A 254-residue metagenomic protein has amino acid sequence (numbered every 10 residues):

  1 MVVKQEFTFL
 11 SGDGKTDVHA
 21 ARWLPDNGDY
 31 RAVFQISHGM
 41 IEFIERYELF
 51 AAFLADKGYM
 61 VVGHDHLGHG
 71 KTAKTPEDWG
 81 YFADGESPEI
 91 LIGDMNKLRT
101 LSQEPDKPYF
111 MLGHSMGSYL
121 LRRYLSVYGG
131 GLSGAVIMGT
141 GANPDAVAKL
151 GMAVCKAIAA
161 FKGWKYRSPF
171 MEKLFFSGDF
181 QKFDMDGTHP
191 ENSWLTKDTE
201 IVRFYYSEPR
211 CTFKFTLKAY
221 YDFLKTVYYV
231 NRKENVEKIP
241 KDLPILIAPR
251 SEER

Functional and structural regions predicted by a protein language model:
M1-N27: N-terminal cap/lid segment of alpha/beta-hydrolase-fold proteins
F34-E42, S115-M116: Active-site glycine-rich loops that stabilize anionic/oxyanionic intermediates across multiple enzyme folds
I44-E77: Conserved alpha/beta-hydrolase
F82-Q103: Alpha/beta-hydrolase active-site loop
E104-S115: Alpha/beta-hydrolase fold nucleophile elbow
L121-R210: Alpha/beta-hydrolase-fold enzymes
I247-P249: Short beta-strand/loop motif that positions the catalytic acidic residue of the alpha/beta-hydrolase fold
E253-R254: Conserved small/polar residues in nucleotide/adenosyl-binding loops
